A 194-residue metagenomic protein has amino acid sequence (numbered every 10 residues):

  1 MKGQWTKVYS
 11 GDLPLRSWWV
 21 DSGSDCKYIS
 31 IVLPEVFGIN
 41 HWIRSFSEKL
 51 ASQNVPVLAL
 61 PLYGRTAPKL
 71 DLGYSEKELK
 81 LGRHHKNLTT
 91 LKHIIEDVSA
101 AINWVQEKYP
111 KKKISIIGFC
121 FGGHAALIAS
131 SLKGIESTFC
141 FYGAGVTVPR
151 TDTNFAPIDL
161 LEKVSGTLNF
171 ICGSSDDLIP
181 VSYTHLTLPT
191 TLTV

Functional and structural regions predicted by a protein language model:
W5-Y109, P157: Serine-hydrolase catalytic machinery in alpha/beta-hydrolase-like enzymes
L33-F37, C172, T184: The conserved beta1-alpha1 loop
G118, G122: Gly/Ala-rich beta-loop-alpha elbow adjacent to hydrolase catalytic centers
I135-G143: A conserved short beta-strand
V164, F170-C172: Short beta-strand/loop motif that positions the catalytic acidic residue of the alpha/beta-hydrolase fold
S175-I179: Acidic catalytic loop of the alpha/beta-hydrolase fold
T184-T190: Conserved small/polar residues in nucleotide/adenosyl-binding loops
